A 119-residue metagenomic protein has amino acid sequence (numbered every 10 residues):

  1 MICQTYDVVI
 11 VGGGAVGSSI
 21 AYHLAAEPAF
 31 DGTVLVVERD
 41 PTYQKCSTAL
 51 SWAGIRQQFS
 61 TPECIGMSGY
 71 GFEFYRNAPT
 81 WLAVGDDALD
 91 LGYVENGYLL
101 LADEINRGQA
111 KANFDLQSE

Functional and structural regions predicted by a protein language model:
I2-C3, P28, Y93: Short, flexible hinge/linker loops that cap or flank conserved catalytic cores
I2-V16, L35: Beta1/beta-strand and adjacent pyrophosphate-binding region of the FAD-binding site in flavoprotein oxidoreductases
Y6-D7, G32-T33, A83-D86: Local beta-strand N-terminus motif with an aromatic residue
G12, E38, A102: Short beta-strand/turn micro-motifs composed of small residues that flank or help shape donor/cofactor-binding pockets
G17, Y43, G108: Flexible, glycine-rich phosphate/dinucleotide-binding loops and adjacent beta-alpha linkers at cofactor/substrate
A25-T48: Glycine-rich FAD pyrophosphate-binding loop
W52-E119: Dinucleotide-binding Rossmann-like beta1-alpha1 core, especially the glycine-rich loop that anchors the ADP
